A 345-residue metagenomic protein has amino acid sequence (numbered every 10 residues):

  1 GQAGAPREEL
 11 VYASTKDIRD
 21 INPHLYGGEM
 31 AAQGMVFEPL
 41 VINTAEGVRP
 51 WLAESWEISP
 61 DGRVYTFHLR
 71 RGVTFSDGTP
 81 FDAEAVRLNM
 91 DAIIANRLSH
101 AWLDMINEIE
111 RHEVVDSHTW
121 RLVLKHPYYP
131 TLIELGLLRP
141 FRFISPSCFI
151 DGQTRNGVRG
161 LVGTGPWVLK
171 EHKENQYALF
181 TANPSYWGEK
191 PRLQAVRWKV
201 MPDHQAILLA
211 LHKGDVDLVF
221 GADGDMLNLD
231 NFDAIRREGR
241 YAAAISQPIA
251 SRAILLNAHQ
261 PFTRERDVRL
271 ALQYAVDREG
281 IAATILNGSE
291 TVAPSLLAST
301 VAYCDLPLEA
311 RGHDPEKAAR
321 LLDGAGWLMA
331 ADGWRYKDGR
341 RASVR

Functional and structural regions predicted by a protein language model:
R7-D17, E54, V64-F67, V86-N89 (+6 more regions): Short, well-ordered beta-strand elements
A13-D61, H68, L88-D91, L98 (+1 more regions): N-terminal lobe/hinge region of extracytoplasmic solute-binding protein
S14-A31, L52-E54, T79, A101-W102 (+5 more regions): A structural "hinge/loop" feature
E46, G136-P191, A195, Q205 (+2 more regions): Gly/Pro-rich hinge or "lid" segments in bacterial periplasmic/extracellular proteins
S55-S99, R121-V123, W198, A210 (+1 more regions): Aromatic- and charge-enriched surface segment that lines or borders ligand/interaction sites
H68, L103-C148: Surface-exposed binding/hinge segments that line and control ligand-binding clefts or catalytic entry sites
R111-E113, K170-T181, R197-Q260, A271 (+1 more regions): Extracellular/periplasmic solute-recognition and catalytic clefts
T181-A182, R264-R345: Append "and occasionally in soluble cytosolic enzymes with long acidic Gly/Pro-rich linkers
